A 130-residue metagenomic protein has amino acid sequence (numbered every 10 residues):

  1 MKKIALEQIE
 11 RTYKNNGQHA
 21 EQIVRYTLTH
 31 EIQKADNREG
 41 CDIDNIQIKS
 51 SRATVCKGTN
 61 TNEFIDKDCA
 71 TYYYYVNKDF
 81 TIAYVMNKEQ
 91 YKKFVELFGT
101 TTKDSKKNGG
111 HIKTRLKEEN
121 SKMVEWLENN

Functional and structural regions predicted by a protein language model:
M1-N130: Nucleic-acid endonuclease domains
